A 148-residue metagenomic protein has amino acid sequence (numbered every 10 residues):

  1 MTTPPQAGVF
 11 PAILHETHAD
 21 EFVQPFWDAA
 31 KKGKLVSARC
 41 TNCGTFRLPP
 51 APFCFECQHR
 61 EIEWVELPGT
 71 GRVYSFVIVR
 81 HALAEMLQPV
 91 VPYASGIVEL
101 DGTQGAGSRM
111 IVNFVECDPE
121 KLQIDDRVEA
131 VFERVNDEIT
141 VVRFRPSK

Functional and structural regions predicted by a protein language model:
M1-L35, S147: A broadly conserved sequence feature marking short terminus-proximal activation segments in nucleic acid-centric
K34-S37, A51: Residues immediately within or flanking Cys/His clusters that coordinate Zn2+ in small zinc-binding modules
R39-N42, F53-H59: Short, cysteine/histidine-rich loop/knuckle motifs that typically chelate Zn2+
L48, I62-E63: Short functional micro-motifs and their immediate structural scaffolds
E63-R72, I124-D126: Short coil-to-beta-strand transition motifs
Y74-E116: Glycine-rich active-site loops that engage anionic ligands at enzyme catalytic sites
T103, R109-K148: Well-ordered alpha/beta subsegment
